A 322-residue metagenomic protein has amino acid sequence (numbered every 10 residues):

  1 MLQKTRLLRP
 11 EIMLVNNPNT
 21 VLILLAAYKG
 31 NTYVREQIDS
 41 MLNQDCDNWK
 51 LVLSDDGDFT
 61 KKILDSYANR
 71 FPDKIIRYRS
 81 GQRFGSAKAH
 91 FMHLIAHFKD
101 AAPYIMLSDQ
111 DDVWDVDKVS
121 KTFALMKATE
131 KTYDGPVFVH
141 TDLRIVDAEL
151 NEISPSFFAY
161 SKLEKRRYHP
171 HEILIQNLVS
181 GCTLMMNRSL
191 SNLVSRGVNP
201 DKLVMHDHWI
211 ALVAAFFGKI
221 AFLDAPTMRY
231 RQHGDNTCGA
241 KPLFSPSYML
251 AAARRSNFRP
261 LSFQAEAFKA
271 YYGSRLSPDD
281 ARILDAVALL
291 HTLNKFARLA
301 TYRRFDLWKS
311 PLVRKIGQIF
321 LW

Functional and structural regions predicted by a protein language model:
L2, L7-E11, S195, N199 (+2 more regions): C-terminal subregions of glycosyltransferases and related glycan-biosynthesis enzymes
T5-P242: Nucleotide-sugar donor-binding/catalytic module of glycosyltransferases that assemble extracellular/cell-envelope
